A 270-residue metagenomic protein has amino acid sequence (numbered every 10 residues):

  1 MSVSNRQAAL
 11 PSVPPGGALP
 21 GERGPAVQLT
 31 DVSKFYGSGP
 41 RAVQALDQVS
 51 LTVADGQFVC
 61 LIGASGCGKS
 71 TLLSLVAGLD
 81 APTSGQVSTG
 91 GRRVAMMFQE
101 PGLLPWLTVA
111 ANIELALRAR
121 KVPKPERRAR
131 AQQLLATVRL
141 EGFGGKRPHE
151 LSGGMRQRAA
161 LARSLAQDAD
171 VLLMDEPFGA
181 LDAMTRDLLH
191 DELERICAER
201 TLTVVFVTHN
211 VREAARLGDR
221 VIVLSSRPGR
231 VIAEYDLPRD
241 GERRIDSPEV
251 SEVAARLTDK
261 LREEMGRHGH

Functional and structural regions predicted by a protein language model:
A18-A26, F35-Q48: A short, flexible loop at the N-terminus of ABC-type nucleotide-binding domains that lies
I62-A64: The feature captures the beta-strand-to-loop junction immediately N-terminal to the Walker
A77: Helix-to-loop junction immediately C-terminal to a conserved catalytic motif
R93, R118, P125-F143, R195: Conserved ABC ATPase "signature" region
L107-E114: Short coil-to-helix segment of the ABC ATPase nucleotide-binding domain corresponding to the Q-loop/switch region
R147-L151, M155: Conserved ABC ATPase signature
A166-D170: A short, proline-enriched helix->beta-strand linker immediately N-terminal to the Walker B motif in ABC-type P-loop
